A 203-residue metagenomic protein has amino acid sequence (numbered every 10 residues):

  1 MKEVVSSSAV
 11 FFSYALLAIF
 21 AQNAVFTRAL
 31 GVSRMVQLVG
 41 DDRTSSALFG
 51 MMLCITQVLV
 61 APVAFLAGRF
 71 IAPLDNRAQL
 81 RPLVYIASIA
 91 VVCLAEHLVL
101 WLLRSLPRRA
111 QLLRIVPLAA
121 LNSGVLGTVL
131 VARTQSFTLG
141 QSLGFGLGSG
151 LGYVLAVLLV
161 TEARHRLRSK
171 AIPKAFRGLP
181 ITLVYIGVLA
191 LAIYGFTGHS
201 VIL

Functional and structural regions predicted by a protein language model:
K2-S6, L191-L203: Juxtamembrane boundary at the C-terminal end of a transmembrane helix
F11-F26, R77-V91, G144-A156: Structural signature of hydrophobic alpha-helical transmembrane segments
S13-L17, A21, L53, I86-H97 (+3 more regions): Hydrophobic core segments of alpha-helical transmembrane domains in multi-pass membrane transport and ion-translocation
A29-M35, V99-R104, I115-L118, S123-S136: Generic transmembrane alpha-helix signature in multi-pass membrane proteins, especially transporters/channels
R43-I55, Q79-Y85, P107-A120, A175-P180: Cytoplasmic-side transmembrane-helix entry/capping segments in multi-pass membrane proteins
L66-L113: Ordered, amphipathic secondary-structure segments that act as subunit-interaction surfaces in large macromolecular
V154-K170: Transmembrane alpha-helical segments of integral membrane proteins
H165-V184: Interfacial loop-to-transmembrane junctions
